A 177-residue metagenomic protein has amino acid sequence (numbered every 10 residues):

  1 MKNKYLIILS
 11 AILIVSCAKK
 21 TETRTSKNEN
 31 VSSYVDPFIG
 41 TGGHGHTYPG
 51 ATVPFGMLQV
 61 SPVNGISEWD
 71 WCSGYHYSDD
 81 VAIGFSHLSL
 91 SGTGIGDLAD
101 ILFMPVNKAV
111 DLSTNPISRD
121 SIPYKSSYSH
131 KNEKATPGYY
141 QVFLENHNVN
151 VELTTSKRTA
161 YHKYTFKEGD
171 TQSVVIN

Functional and structural regions predicted by a protein language model:
K2-L9: Sec-dependent signal peptide recognition, specifically the positively charged N-region followed immediately by
V15-S16: C-terminal motif of bacterial Sec signal peptides marking the signal peptidase cleavage site
K19-K20: Glycine/threonine-rich ATP-lid/beta-loop region of ATP-binding domains
T23-N177: Accessory carbohydrate-recognition regions in carbohydrate-active enzymes
